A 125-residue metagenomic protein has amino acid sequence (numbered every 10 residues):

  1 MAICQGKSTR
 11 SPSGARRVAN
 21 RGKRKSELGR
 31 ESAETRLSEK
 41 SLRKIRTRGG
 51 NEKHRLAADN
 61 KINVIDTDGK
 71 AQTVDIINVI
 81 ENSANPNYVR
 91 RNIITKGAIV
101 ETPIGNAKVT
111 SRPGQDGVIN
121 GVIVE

Functional and structural regions predicted by a protein language model:
M1-E125: Ribosome-associated RNA-binding proteins
